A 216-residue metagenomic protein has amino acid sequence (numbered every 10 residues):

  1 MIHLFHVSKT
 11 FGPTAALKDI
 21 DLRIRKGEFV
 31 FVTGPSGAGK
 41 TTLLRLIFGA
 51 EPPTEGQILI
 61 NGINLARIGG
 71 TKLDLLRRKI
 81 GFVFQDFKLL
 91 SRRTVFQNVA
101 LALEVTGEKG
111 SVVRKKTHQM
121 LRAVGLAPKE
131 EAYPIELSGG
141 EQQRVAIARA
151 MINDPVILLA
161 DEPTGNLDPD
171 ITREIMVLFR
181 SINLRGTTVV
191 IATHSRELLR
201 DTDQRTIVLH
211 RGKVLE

Functional and structural regions predicted by a protein language model:
F48: Helix-to-loop junction immediately C-terminal to a conserved catalytic motif
G56-N64: Conserved ABC transporter NBD signature motif
R93-L101: Short coil-to-helix segment of the ABC ATPase nucleotide-binding domain corresponding to the Q-loop/switch region
Y133-L137, E141-Q143: Conserved ABC ATPase signature
I147: Hydrophobic anchor residue at the start of the ABC signature
I152-V156: A short, proline-enriched helix->beta-strand linker immediately N-terminal to the Walker B motif in ABC-type P-loop
L158-D161: Catalytic Walker B motif of ABC-type/P-loop ATPase nucleotide-binding domains
